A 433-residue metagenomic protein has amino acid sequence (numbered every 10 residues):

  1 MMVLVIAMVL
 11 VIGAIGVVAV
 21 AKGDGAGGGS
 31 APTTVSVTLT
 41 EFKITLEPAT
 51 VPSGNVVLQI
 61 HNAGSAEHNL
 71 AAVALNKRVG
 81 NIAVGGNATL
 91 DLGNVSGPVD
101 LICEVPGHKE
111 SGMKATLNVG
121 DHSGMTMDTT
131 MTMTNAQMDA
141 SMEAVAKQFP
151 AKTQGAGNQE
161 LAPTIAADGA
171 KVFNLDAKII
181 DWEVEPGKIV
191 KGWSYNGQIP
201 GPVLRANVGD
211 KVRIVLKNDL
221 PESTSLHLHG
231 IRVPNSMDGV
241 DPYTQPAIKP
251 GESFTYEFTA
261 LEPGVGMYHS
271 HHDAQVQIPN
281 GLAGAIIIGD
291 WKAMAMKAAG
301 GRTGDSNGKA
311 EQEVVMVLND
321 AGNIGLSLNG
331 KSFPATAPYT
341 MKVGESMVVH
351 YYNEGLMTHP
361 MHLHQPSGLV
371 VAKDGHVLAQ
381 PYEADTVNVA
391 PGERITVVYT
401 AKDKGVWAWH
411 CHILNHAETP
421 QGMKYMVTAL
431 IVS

Functional and structural regions predicted by a protein language model:
M1-A31, E41-F42, A49-S433: Copper-binding active sites and cupredoxin-like electron-transfer domains, recognizing His/Cys-rich ligand loops
V37-T38: Periplasmic-binding protein-like
